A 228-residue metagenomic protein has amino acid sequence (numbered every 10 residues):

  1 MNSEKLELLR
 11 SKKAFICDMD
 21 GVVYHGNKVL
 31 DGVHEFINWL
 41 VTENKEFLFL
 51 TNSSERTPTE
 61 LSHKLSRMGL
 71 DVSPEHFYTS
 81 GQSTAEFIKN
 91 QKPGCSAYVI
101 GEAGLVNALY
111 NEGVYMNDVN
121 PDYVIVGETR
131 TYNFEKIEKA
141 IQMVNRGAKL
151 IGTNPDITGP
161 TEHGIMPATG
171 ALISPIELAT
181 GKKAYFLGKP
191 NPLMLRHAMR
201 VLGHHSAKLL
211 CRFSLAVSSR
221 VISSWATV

Functional and structural regions predicted by a protein language model:
M1-M19, V23-V228: HAD-like aspartate-dependent phosphatase fold
